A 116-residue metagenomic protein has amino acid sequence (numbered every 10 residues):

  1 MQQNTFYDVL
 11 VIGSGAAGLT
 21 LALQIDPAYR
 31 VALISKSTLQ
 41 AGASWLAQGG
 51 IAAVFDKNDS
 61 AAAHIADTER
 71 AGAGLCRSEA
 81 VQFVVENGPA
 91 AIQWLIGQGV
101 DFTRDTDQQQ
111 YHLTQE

Functional and structural regions predicted by a protein language model:
M1-F6, E116: A short, basic/flexible loop-to-alpha-helix module at the beginning of a structural domain
Q2-Q3, I25, D107: A general marker of short, structured functional hotspots
F6-V11, S35, G42-A43: Exposed boundary/loop context
V9-L33: N-terminal Rossmann-like FAD-binding beta1-loop-alpha1 element of flavoenzymes
K36-E116: Conserved N-terminal/central alpha/beta ligand/cofactor-binding core
